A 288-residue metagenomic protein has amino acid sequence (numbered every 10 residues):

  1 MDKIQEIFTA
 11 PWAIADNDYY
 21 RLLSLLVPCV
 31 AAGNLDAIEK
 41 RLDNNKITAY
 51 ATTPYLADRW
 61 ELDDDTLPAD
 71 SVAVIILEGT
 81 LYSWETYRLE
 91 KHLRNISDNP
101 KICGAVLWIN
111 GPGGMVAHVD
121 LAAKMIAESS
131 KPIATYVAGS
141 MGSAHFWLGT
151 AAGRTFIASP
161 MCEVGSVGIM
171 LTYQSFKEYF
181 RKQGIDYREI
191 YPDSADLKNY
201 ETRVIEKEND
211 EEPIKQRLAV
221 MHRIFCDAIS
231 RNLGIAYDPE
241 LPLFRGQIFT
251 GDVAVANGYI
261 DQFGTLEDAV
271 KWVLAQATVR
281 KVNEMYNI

Functional and structural regions predicted by a protein language model:
M1-C162, V167-I288: N-terminal organellar transit peptides
